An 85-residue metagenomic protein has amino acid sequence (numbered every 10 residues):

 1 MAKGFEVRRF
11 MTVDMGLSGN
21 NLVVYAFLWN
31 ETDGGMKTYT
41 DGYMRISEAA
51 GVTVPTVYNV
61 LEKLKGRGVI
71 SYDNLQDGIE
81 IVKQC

Functional and structural regions predicted by a protein language model:
M1-E48: Short recognition helix of helix-turn-helix/winged-helix DNA-binding domains
E31-C85: Winged helix-turn-helix DNA-binding recognition segment
